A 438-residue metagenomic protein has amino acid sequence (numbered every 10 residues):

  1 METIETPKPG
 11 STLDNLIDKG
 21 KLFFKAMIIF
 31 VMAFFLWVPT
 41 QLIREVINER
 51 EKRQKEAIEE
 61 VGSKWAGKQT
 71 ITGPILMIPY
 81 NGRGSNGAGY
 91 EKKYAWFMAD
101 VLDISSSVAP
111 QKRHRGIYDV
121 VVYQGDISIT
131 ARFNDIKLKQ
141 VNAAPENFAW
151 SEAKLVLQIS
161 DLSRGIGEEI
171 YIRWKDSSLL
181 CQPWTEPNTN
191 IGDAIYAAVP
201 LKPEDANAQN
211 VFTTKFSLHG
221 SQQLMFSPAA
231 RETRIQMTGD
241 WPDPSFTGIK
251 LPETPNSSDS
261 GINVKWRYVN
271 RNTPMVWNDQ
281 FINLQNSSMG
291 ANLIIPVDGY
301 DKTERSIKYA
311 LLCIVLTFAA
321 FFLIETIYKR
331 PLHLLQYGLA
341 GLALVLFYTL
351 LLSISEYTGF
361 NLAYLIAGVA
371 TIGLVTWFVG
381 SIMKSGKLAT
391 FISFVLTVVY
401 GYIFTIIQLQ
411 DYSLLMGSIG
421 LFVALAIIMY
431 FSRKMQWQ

Functional and structural regions predicted by a protein language model:
M1-D18: N-terminal Lys/Arg-rich, disordered targeting/topogenic segments
D18-E45: Hydrophobic alpha-helical transmembrane signal-anchor segments
T40-R44, P296-S306, T405, L409: Glycine- and acidic
L42-K68: Alpha-helical transmembrane signal-anchor/signal-peptide segments
E56, S63, S85-S287: Soluble non-transmembrane domains of integral membrane proteins
E59-N86: Short extracytoplasmic
N283-I314, H333-L334: Cytosolic-side membrane-insertion boundary helix
L311-Q438: Generic detector of multi-pass transmembrane helix bundles and their immediately adjacent loops in polytopic membrane
